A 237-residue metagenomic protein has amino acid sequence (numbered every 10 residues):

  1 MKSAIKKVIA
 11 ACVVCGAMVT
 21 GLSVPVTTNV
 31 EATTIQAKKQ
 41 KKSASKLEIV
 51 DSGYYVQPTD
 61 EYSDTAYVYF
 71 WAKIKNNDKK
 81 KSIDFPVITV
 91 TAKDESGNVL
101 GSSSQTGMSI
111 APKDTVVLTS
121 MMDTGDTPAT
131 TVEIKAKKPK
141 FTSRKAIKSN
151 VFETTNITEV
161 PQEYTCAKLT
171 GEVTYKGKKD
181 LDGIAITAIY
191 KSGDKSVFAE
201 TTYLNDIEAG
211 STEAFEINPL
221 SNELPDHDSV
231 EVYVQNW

Functional and structural regions predicted by a protein language model:
K2-C12: Bacterial N-terminal signal peptides that target proteins for export
V19-Q40: Sec-dependent signal peptide cleavage junction
T65-A72, Y164-T170: Short, solvent-exposed loop/turn segments enriched in Ser/Thr/Gly
I74-K80, V173-K178: Asparagine-centered strand-capping/turn motif at beta-strand->loop junctions
K80-F85, L100, A129, K178-G183 (+1 more regions): Short acidic/proline- and small/hydrophobic-mixed sequence motifs that coincide with surface turns and coil-to-beta
D84, D94-S104, K148-V151, G193-T201: Short beta-strand and strand-turn-strand segments in soluble, beta-rich domains
L100-T127, V197-E223: Intrinsically disordered, low-complexity Pro/Gly/Ser/Thr-rich segments with frequent PxxP/GP/PP motifs and embedded
D123-C166, N222-W237: Terminal connector regions
